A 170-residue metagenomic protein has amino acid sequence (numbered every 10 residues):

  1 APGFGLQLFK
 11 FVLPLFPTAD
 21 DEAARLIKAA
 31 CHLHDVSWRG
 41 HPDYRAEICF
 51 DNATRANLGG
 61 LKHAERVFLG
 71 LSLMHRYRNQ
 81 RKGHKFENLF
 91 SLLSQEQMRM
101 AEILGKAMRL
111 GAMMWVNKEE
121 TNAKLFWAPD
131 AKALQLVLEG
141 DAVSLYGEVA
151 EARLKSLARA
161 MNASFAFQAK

Functional and structural regions predicted by a protein language model:
G3-F126: Divalent metal-dependent catalytic cores for phosphoryl transfer on phosphate-bearing substrates
H63-E65, A166-K170: A generic structural motif
N117-F167: Low-complexity, glycine/alanine/valine/leucine- and proline-rich hydrophobic stretches
